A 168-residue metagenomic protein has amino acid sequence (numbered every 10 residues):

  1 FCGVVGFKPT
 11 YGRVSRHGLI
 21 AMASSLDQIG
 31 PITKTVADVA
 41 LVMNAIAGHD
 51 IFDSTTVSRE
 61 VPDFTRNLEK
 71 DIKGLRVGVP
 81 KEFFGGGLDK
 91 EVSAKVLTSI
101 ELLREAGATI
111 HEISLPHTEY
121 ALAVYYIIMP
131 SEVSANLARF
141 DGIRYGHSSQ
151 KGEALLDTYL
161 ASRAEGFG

Functional and structural regions predicted by a protein language model:
F1: Structural signature of FAD isoalloxazine-binding scaffolds in flavoprotein oxidoreductases
V5-K95, S99, G152-A161: A short helix-breaking turn/cap at a secondary-structure junction
V39, S134, A138-D141: Polyanionic/metal-chelating signatures
I72-K73, F83, H117-T118, R139-G168: Serine-dependent amide/ester hydrolase catalytic core
A106: Conserved dinucleotide-binding and phosphotransfer motif residues
T109-S114: General small-molecule cofactor/ligand-binding pocket signal
A123-N136: Charged, often glycine-rich, active-site loop that binds/positions anionic groups
